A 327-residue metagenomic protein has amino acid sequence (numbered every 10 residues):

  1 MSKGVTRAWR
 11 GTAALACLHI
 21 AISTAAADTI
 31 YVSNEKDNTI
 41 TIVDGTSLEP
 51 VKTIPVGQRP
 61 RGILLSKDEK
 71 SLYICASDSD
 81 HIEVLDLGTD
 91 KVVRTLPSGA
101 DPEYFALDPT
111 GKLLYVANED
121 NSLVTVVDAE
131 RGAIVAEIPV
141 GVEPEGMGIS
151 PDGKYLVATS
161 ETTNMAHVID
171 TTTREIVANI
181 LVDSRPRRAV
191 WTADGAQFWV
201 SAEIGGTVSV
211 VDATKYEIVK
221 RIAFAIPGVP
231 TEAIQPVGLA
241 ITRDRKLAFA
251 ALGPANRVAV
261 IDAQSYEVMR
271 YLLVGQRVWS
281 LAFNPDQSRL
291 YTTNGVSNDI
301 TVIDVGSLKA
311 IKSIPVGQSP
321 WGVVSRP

Functional and structural regions predicted by a protein language model:
S2-A13: Bacterial N-terminal signal peptides that target proteins for export
H19, T24-P327: Predominantly soluble domains enriched in secretory-pathway, periplasmic, or organellar proteins
